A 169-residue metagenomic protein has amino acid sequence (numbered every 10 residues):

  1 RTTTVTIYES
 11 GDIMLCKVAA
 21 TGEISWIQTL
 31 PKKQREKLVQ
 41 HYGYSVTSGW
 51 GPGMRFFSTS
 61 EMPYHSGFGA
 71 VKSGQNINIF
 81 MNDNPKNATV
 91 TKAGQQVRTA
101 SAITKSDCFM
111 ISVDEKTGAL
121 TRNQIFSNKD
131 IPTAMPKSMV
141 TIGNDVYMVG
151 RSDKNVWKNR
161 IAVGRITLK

Functional and structural regions predicted by a protein language model:
R1-K169: Secretory-pathway ectodomains
